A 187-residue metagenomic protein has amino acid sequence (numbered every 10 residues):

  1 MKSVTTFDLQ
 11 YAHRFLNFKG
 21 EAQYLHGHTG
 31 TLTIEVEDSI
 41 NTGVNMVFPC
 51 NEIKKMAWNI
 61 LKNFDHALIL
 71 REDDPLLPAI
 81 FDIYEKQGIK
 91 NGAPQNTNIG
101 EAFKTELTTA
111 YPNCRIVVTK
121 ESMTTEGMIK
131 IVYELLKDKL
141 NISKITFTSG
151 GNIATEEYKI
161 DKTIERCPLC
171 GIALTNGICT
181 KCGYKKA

Functional and structural regions predicted by a protein language model:
M1-T163: Charge-rich, low-complexity N-terminal segments
R166, I178: The −1 position to Zn-ligating cysteines in a subset of zinc-ribbon hairpins
G171, G183: Cys/His-coordinated zinc-binding microdomains
L174-T175, K186-A187: Cys/His-rich microdomains that often coordinate metals
